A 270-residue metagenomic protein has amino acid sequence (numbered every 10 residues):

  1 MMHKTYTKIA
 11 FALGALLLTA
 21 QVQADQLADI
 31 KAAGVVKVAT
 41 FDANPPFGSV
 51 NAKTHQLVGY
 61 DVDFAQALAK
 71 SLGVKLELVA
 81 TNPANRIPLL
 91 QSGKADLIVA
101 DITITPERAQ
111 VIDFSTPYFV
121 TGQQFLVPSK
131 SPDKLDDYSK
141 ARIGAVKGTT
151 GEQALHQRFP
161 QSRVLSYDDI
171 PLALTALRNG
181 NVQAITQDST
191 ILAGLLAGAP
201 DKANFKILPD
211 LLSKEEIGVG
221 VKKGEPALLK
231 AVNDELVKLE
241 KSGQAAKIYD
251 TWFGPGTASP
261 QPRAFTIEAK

Functional and structural regions predicted by a protein language model:
L18-A24: Sec/Tat signal peptide C-region and signal peptidase I cleavage site
D25-D101: Extracytoplasmic small-molecule ligand-binding "clamshell" domains of the periplasmic binding protein/Venus flytrap
A39-N44, V79-A84, G93, L97-T105 (+5 more regions): Beta->alpha turn/N-cap motifs
V62, E77-P88, K130, K147 (+3 more regions): Short helix-initiation/N-cap motifs at beta->coil->alpha
K70-S71, V79-A80, A84-L97, V111-D113 (+4 more regions): Short helices/loops that flank or line small-molecule/ion binding pockets
F119-L126, S189, A193-L236, P255-K270: Periplasmic-binding protein-like
V127-I143: Flexible hinge/capping segments at coil-to-helix
A154-Y167, L236-K270: Ligand-binding clefts/hinges and TM-proximal coupling segments of bilobed small-molecule sensing domains
